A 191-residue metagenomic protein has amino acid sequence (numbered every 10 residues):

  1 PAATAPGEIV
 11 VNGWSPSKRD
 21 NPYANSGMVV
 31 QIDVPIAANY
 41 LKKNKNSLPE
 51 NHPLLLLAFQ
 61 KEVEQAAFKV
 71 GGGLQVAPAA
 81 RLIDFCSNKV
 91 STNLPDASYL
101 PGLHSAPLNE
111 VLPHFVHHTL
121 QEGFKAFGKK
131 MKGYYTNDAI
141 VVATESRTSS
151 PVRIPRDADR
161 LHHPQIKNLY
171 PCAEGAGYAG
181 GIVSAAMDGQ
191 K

Functional and structural regions predicted by a protein language model:
P1-P107: An anion/pyrophosphate-binding glycine-rich loop and adjacent beta-alpha core in soluble alpha-beta enzymes
V34-I36, G175-Y178: A generic structural motif
Y40-K42, G181-S184: Short acidic, glycine/serine/threonine-rich loops at helix termini
A58, Y178-G180: Glycine-rich loops and low-complexity Gly/Arg-rich segments that provide flexible linkers or classic glycine-based
A106-A173, A179, A186: A glycine-rich dinucleotide-binding beta-alpha-beta segment and adjacent secondary-structure elements that constitute
S184-K191: An active-site-proximal "capping" alpha-helix that borders the catalytic cofactor pocket
